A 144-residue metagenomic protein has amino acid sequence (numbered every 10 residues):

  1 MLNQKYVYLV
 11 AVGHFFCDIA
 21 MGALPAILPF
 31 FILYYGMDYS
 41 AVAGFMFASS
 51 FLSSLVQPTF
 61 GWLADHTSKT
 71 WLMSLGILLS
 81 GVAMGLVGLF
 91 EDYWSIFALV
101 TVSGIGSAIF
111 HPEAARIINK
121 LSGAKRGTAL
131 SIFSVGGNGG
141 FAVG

Functional and structural regions predicted by a protein language model:
H14, M46, S50, I77 (+2 more regions): Small-residue-rich transmembrane alpha-helices and their cytosolic helix-loop interfaces in multi-pass secondary
F16-L24: Conserved extracellular-gate-facing transmembrane-helix segments in secondary transporters
G22, S50-P58, F141-A142: Residue-level signature of mid-helix packing/kink "hotspots" within the transmembrane helices of 12-pass Major
L24-G36: Membrane-interface helix caps of multi-pass secondary transporters
G36, S68, L89-W94, G123: Helix-breaking motifs and short loop linkers at transmembrane-helix boundaries and internal kinks in secondary membrane
L55-E91: Conserved MFS/SLC helix-loop-helix module at the cytosolic interface between two early adjacent transmembrane helices
A83, W94-V102: Paired small-residue
L99-G136: Cytoplasmic helix-loop-helix junction between adjacent transmembrane helices in 12-TM secondary transporters
